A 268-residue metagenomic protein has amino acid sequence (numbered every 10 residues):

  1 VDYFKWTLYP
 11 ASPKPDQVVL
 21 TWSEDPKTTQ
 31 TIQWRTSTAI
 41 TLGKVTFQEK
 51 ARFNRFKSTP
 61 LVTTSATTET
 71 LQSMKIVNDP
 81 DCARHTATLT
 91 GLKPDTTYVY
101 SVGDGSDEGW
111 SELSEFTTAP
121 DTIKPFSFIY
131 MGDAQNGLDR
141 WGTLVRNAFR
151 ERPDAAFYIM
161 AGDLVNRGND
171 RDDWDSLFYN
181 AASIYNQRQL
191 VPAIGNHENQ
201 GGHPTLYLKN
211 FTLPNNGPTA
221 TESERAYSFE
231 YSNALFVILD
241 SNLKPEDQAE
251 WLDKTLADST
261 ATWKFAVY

Functional and structural regions predicted by a protein language model:
V1-Y130, R150-E151: Acidic, histidine-bearing metal-coordination/catalytic regions of metal-dependent phosphoesterases
Q33, D163-N166: Conserved short loop/turn motifs at secondary-structure junctions
F56-S58, R140-W141, D247-W251: A short, polar/proline- and glycine-enriched secondary-structure boundary/capping micro-motif
D79-P80, D258-T260, K264-Y268: Active-site-proximal loop/helix segment associated with metal-binding centers of metalloenzymes
T86-T88, T97-T117, D172-W263: Extended active-site neighborhood of metal-dependent phosphoesterases/phosphodiesterases
P125-P153, F157: Compositionally biased low-complexity segments at domain edges in trafficked proteins and select soluble regulators
Y130-G132, F157-D163, Q189-N196, L239-D240 (+1 more regions): Active-site neighborhood of phospho(di)ester-bond hydrolases with catalytic His/Asp-centered motifs
N136-D139, N166-R171, L243-D247: Acidic-and-aromatic substrate-binding clefts and catalytic sites of carbohydrate-active enzymes
